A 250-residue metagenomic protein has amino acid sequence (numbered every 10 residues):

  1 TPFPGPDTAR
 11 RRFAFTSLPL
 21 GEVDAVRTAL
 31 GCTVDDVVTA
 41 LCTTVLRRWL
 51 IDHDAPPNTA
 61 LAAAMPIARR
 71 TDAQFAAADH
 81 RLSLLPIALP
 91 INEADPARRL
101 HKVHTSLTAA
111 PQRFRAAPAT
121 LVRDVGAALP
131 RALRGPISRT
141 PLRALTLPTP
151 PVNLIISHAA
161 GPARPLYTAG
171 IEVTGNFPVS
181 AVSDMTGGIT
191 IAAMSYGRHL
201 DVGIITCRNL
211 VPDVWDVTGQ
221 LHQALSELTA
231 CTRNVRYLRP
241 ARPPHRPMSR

Functional and structural regions predicted by a protein language model:
T1-G187, I191-R250: Soluble acyl-CoA-dependent acyltransferase catalytic core bearing the H(X)4D motif
